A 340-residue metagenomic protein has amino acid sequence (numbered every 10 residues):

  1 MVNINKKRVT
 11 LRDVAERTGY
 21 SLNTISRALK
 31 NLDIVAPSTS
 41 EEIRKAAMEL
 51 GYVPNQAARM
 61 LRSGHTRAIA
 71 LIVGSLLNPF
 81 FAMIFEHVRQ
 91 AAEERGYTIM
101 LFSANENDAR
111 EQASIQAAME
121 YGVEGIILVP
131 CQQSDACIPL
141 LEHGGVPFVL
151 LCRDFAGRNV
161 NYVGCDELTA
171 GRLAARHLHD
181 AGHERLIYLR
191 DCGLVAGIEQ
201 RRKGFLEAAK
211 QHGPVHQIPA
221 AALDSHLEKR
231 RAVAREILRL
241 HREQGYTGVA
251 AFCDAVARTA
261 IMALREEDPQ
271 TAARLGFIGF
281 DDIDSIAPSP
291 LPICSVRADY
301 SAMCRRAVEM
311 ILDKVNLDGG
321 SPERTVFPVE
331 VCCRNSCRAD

Functional and structural regions predicted by a protein language model:
M1-R67: N-terminal helix-turn-helix DNA-binding module of bacterial transcription factors
E41, L50-A117, Y121-G125, K203-L206: Amphipathic helical "hinge" segments at domain boundaries
Q56, V73-M83, L101-R110, R153 (+7 more regions): Hinge/beta->alpha junction and helix N-cap segments in small-molecule ligand-binding domains
E94-R95, G144, A209-H216, H241-Q244 (+1 more regions): Short helix-capping segments at alpha-helix termini
E106, L128-L173, L194, A255 (+2 more regions): Flexible loop/hinge segments that line or gate small-molecule binding clefts
A109-G122, R230-Q244: Short, well-structured alpha-helical segments in soluble
R239-G248, F252-D340: Flexible loop/turn connectors
